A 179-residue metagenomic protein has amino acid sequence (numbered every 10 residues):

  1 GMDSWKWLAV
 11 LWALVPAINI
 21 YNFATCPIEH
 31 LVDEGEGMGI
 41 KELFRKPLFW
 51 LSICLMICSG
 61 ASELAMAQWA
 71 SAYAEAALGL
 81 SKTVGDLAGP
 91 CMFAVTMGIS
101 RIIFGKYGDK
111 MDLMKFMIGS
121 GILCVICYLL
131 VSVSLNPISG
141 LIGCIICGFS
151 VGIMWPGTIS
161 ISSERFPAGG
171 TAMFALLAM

Functional and structural regions predicted by a protein language model:
W7-D33: C-terminal membrane-cytosol helix-exit motif in multi-pass small-molecule transporters
P27-S52: Juxtamembrane intracellular "pre-TM" segments in multi-pass secondary transporters
K46-I99: Extracytoplasmic gate region of multi-pass secondary transporters
S100-D112: Helix-to-loop junctions at the C-terminal end of transmembrane segments in multipass secondary transporters
K115-L130: Structural signature of the two symmetry-related core transmembrane helices
C127, I138-I146: Paired small-residue
I153-P167: Intracellular juxtamembrane helix-capping segments at the cytosolic ends of symmetry-related transmembrane helices
A168-M179: A late C-terminal transmembrane helix in Major Facilitator Superfamily
